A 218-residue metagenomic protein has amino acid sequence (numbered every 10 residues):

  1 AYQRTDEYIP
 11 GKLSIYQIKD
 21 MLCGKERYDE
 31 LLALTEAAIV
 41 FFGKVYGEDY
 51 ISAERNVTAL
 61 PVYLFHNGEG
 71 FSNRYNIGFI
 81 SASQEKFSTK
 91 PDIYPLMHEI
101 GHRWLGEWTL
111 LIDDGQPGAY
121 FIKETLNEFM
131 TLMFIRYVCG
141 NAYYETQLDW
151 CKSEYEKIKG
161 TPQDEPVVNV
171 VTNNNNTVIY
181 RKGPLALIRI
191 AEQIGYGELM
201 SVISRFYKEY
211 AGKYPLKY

Functional and structural regions predicted by a protein language model:
Y2-A119: Juxtacatalytic substrate-recognition/specificity segment
G24, N176-Y218: Amphipathic alpha-helical substructures
E30, L34-A38, T58-P61, E145-K152 (+1 more regions): Extended, well-ordered alpha-helical scaffold segments
L31-F42, I100, M130, Q147 (+3 more regions): Alpha-helical packing segments of well-folded alpha/beta enzyme cores
G43-Y50, R103-W108, I112, F129-A142 (+5 more regions): A generic secondary-structure signal for well-formed alpha-helical elements
L64-F65, F87-P91, E165-N175, Y207: Active-site-adjacent structural elements in folded domains
L96, I100-L105, I122, L126 (+4 more regions): Solvent-exposed aromatic/hydrophobic patches embedded in short alpha-helical segments
P117-L185, Q193: Acidic/His/Gly-enriched intrinsically disordered linker/tail segments that often contain short helix/coil "MoRF-like"
